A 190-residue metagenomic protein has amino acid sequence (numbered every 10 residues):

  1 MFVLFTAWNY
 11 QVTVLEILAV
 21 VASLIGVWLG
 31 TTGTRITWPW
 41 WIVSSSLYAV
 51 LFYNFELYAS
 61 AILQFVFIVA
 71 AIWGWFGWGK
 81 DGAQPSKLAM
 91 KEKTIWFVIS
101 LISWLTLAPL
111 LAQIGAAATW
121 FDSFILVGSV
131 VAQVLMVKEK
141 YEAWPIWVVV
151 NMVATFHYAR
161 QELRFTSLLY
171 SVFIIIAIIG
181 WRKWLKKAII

Functional and structural regions predicted by a protein language model:
M1-T32, W78-G82, M90-P145, V149-I190: Polytopic alpha-helical membrane-helix bundles and their juxtamembrane interface segments in multi-pass membrane
V21-V50: Long, highly hydrophobic alpha-helical transmembrane signal-anchor segments
W38, L57, V134-V137: Alpha-helical interaction segments
P39-V43, A61-F65, P145-V149, S167-L169: Hydrophobic alpha-helical membrane segments of integral membrane proteins
W41-W78: Alpha-helical membrane segments and adjacent membrane-interface helices in multi-pass membrane proteins
